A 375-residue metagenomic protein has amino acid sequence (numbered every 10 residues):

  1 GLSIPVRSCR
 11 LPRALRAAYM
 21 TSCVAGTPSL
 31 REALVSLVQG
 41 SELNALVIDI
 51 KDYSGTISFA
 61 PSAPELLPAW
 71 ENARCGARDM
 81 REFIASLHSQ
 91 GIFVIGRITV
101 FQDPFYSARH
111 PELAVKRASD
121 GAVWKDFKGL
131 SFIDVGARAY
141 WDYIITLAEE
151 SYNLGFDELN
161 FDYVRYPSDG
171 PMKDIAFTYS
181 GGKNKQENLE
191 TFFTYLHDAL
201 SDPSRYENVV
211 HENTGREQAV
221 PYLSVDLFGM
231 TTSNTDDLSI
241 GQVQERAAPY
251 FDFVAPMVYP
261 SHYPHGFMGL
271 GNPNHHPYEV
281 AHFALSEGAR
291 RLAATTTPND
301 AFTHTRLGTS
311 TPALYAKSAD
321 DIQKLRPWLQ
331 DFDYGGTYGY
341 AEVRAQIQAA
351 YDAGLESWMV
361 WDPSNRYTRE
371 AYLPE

Functional and structural regions predicted by a protein language model:
S8-G26, F101-N153: Active-site-adjacent "subsite" loops/lids of carbohydrate-active enzymes
T27-L30, S36-L43, S86, G129-V164 (+2 more regions): An active-site-proximal structural segment forming one wall of the substrate-binding cleft that immediately precedes
L30-T56, N153-E158, F253, A350-W358: Catalytic domains of carbohydrate-active enzymes, especially glycoside hydrolases
S41-A77, Y372: Aromatic-lined carbohydrate-binding/catalytic grooves of carbohydrate-active enzymes
A45-I50, G76-K125, N160, E212-E217: Glycine-rich, aromatic-flanked loop segments that form ligand/cofactor-binding clefts across common enzyme folds
L46, L87, V94, I144 (+5 more regions): Conserved, mostly hydrophobic/aromatic
S58-W70, D103-D126, D169-G181, Q242 (+1 more regions): Aromatic- and acidic-residue-enriched segments that line the glycan-binding/catalytic groove of carbohydrate-active
Y179-Y206, G215-L227, N234-Q330: Glycoside hydrolase catalytic-domain groove-lining segments
